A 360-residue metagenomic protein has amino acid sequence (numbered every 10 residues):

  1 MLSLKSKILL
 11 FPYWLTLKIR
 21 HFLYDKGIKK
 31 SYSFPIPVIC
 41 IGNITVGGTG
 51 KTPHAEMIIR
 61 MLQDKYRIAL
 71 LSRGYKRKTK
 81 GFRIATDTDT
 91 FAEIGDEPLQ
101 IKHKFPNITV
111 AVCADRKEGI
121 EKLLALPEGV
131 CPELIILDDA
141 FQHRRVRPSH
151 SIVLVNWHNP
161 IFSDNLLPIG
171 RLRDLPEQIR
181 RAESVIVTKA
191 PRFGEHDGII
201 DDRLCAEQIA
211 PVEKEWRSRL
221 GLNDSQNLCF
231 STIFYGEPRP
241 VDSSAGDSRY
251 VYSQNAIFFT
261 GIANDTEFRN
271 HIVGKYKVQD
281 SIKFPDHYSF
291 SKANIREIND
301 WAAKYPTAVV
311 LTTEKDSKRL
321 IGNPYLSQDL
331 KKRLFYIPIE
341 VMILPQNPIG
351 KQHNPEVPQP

Functional and structural regions predicted by a protein language model:
M1-I36, K351, E356-V357: A transmembrane-helix-recognition feature enriched in membrane-embedded lipid enzymes and envelope glyco-/phospholipid
P12, T52, I101, D138 (+3 more regions): Residue-level signal for inorganic ion chemistry
H21-D87, P191-G198: Walker A (P-loop) phosphate-binding motif
Y75-R77, F82-K104, I108-L222: Phosphate/Mg2+-binding loops and adjacent switch elements in nucleotide/diphosphate-handling enzyme cores
A125-E133, Y252, A302-A308: Glycine-rich phosphate-binding loop signature in dinucleotide/nucleotide-binding domains
P160-P306, P360: C-terminal accessory "lid"/substrate-recognition subdomains
K189, T313-K315: Short secondary-structure boundary segments
F234, P285-S289, L330-P360: Short, flexible loop segments at boundaries between secondary-structure elements
